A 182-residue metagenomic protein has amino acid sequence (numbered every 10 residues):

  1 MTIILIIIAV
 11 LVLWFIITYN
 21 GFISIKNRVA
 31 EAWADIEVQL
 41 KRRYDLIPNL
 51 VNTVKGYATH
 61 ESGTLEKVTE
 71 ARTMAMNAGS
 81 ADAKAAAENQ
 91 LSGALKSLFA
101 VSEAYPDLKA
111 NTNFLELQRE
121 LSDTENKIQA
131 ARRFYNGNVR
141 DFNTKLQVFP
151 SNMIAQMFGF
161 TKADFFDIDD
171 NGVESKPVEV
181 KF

Functional and structural regions predicted by a protein language model:
M1-F182: A helix-centric hydrophobic-segment signal that preferentially recognizes long, alpha-helical stretches used
